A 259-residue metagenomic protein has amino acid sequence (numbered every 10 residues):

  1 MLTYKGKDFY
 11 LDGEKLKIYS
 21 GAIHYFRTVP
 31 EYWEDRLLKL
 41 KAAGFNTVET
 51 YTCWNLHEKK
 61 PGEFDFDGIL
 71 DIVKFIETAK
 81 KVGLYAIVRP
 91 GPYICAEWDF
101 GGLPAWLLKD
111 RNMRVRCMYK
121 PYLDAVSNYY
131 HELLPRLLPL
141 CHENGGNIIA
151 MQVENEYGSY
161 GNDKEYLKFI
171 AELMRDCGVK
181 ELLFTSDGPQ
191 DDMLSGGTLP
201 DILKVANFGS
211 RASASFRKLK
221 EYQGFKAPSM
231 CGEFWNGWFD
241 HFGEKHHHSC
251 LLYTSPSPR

Functional and structural regions predicted by a protein language model:
M1-T47: N-terminal carbohydrate-binding accessory modules
G13, V48, A79, M151: Conserved, mostly hydrophobic/aromatic
V29, F64, G68, M118-Y122 (+3 more regions): Residue-level preference for long, well-ordered alpha-helices that form the structural scaffold of enzyme catalytic
P30-A42, I69-V73, E77, S127 (+3 more regions): Amphipathic, non-transmembrane alpha-helical secondary structure
E34-K41, E49-W98, R175: Aromatic-lined substrate-binding rim segments of carbohydrate-active enzymes
K81-R89, I94-F242: Active-site region of glycoside hydrolase catalytic domains
Y253-R259: Conserved small/polar residues in nucleotide/adenosyl-binding loops
